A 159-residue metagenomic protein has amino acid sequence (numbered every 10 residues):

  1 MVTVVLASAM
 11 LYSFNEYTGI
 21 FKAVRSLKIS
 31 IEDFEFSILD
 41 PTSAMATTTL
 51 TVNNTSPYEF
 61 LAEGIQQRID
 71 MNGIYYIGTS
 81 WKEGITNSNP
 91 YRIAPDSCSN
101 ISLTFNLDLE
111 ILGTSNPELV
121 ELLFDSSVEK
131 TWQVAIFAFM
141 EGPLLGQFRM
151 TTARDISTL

Functional and structural regions predicted by a protein language model:
M1-P41, L145-L159: Membrane engagement elements in two modes
I38, L50-S56: Asparagine-centered strand-capping/turn motif at beta-strand->loop junctions
L39-P41, F60, A94-C98, D125-E129: Surface-exposed coil/turn segments at beta-strand junctions on protein surfaces, enriched
T42-T49: Short, solvent-exposed loop/turn segments enriched in Ser/Thr/Gly
Y58-Q66, T79: Short, hydrophobic/aromatic beta-strand segments
R68-I74: Short edge-strand/loop segments of extracellular domains
I74-S115: Intrinsically disordered, low-complexity Pro/Gly/Ser/Thr-rich segments with frequent PxxP/GP/PP motifs and embedded
D108-L159: Terminal connector regions
